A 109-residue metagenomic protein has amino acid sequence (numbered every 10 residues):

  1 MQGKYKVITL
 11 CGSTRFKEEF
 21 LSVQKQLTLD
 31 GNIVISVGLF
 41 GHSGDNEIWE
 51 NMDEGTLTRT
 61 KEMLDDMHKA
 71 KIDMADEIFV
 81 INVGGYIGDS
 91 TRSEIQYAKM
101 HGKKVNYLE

Functional and structural regions predicted by a protein language model:
M1-E109: Conserved catalytic or regulatory cores that recognize and/or transform ribose-phosphate-containing ligands
